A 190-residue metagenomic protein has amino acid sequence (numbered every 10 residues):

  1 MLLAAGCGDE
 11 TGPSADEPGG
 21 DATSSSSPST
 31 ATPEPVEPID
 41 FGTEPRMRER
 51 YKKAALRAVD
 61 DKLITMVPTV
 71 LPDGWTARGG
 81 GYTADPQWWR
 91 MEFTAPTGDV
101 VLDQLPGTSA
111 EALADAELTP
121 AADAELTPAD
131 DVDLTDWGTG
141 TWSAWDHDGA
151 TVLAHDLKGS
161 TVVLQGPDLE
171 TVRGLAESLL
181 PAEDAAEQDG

Functional and structural regions predicted by a protein language model:
M1-A5: Sec-dependent bacterial lipoprotein signal peptides
C7-F41: Short, low-complexity, disordered segments immediately C-terminal to signal peptides in bacterial exported proteins
T11, G79-G80, E183: Generic short alpha-helical hydrophobic face used as a protein-protein interaction/packing hotspot
G12, D16, T23-S24, A84 (+3 more regions): Intrinsically disordered, low-complexity, compositionally biased regions/tails
S14, S25-S26, E117-T127, L157 (+2 more regions): Compositionally biased non-globular segments, especially hydrophobic aliphatic-rich helices of signal peptides
E37-G149: Short, solvent-exposed recognition patches
D130-G190: A short, solvent-exposed beta-edge/loop patch
